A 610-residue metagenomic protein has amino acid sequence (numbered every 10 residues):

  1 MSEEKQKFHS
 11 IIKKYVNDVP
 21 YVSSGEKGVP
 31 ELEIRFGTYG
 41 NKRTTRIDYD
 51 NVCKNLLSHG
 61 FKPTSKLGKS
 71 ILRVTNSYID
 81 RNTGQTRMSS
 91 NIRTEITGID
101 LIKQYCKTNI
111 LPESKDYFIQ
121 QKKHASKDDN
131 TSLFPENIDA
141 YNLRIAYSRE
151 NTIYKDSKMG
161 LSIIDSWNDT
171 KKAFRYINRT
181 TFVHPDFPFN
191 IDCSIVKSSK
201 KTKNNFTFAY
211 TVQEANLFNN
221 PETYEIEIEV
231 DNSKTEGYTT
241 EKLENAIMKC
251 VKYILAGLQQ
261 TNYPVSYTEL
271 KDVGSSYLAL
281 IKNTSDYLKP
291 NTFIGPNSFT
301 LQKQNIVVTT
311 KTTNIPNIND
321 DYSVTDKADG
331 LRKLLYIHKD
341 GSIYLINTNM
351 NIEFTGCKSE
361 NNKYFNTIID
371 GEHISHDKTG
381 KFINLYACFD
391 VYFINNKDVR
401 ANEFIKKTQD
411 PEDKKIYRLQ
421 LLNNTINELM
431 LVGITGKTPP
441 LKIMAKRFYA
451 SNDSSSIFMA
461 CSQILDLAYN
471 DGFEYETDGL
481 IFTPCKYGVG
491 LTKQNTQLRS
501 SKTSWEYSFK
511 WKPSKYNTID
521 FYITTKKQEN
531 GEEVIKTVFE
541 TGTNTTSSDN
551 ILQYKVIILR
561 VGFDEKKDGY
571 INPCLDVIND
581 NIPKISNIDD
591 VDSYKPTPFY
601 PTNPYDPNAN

Functional and structural regions predicted by a protein language model:
M1-N283: Phosphate-end processing signature that detects enzymes handling 5′-triphosphorylated RNA and polyphosphate
V16-P20, S166-N168, N178, I195-K201 (+9 more regions): Eukaryotic intrinsically disordered and solvent-exposed regulatory patches
S24-G28, L32-G37, L111, K123-F134 (+4 more regions): Nucleic-acid 5′ end/cap handling module spanning
G37-Y39, K122, V183-P185, S194-V196 (+7 more regions): Structured beta-strand/turn binding interfaces of compact recognition modules in eukaryotic regulators
T44, I191-C193, K201-K203, E236-T239 (+4 more regions): Short helix/loop capping segments that flank catalytic or ligand/cofactor-binding pockets
T131-S132, W167-H184, K200-I281, H376-D410 (+3 more regions): Intrinsically disordered, low-complexity regulatory tails
K339-K378: Conserved loop->alpha-helix
K363, G371-E372, H376-F389, I394-N452 (+1 more regions): Eukaryotic endomembrane system proteins
